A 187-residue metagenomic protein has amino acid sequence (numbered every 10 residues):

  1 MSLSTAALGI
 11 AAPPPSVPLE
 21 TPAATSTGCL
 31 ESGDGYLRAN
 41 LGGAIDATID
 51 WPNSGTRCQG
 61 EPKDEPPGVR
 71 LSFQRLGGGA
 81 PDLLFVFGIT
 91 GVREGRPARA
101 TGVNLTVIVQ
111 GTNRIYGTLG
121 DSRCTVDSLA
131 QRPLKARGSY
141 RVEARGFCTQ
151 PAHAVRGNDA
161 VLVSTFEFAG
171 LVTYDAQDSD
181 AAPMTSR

Functional and structural regions predicted by a protein language model:
M1-A7: Bacterial N-terminal signal peptides
G9, G35-A39, A144-G146, G170: Small side chains
A12-G120: An ectodomain-focused feature that recognizes extracytoplasmic/extracellular
D46, G78, Q131, P151-H153 (+2 more regions): Generic "edge-of-domain/loop-turn" microfeature
R96-V172: Acidic, glycine-rich flexible loop segments
A169-R187: Short, low-complexity, Pro/Ser/Thr/Gly-rich segments in the mature regions of secreted, periplasmic
